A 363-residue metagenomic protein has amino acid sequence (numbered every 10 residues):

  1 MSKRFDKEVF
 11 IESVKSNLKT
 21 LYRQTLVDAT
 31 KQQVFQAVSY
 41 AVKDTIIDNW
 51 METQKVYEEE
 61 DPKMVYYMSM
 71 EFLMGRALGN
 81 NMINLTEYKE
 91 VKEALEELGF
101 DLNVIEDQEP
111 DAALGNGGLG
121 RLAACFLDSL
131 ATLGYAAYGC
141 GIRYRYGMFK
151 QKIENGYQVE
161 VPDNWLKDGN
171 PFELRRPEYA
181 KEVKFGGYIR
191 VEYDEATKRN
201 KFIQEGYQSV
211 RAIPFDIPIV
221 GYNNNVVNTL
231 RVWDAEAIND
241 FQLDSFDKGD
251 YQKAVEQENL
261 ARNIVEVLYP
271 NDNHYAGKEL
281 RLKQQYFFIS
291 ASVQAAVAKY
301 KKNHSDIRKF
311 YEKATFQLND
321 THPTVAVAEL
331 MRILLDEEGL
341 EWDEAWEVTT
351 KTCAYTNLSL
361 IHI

Functional and structural regions predicted by a protein language model:
S2-E60, M64-Y66, M70-M82: Extended, charge-enriched "interface" segments that sit outside catalytic cores
T20-D28, N103-L114, L268-K283, I307-N319 (+2 more regions): Glycine- and acidic
A29-A41, I46, G147-L230: Extended, Lys/Arg-enriched charged tracts that mediate electrostatic binding to polyanionic substrates
A41, T45, N49, A94 (+6 more regions): Generic, well-ordered alpha-helical scaffold segments in large soluble proteins
P62-Y66, E71-F72, F316-E329, T352-T356: Core structural elements
M64-F100, N223-T315: Function-dense linear segments that define catalytic or interfacial modules in macromolecule-processing proteins
F126-K150, E341-S359: Glycine-rich phosphate/pyrophosphate-binding loops and their adjacent beta-strand/loop elements at enzyme active sites
I361-I363: Conserved small/polar residues in nucleotide/adenosyl-binding loops
